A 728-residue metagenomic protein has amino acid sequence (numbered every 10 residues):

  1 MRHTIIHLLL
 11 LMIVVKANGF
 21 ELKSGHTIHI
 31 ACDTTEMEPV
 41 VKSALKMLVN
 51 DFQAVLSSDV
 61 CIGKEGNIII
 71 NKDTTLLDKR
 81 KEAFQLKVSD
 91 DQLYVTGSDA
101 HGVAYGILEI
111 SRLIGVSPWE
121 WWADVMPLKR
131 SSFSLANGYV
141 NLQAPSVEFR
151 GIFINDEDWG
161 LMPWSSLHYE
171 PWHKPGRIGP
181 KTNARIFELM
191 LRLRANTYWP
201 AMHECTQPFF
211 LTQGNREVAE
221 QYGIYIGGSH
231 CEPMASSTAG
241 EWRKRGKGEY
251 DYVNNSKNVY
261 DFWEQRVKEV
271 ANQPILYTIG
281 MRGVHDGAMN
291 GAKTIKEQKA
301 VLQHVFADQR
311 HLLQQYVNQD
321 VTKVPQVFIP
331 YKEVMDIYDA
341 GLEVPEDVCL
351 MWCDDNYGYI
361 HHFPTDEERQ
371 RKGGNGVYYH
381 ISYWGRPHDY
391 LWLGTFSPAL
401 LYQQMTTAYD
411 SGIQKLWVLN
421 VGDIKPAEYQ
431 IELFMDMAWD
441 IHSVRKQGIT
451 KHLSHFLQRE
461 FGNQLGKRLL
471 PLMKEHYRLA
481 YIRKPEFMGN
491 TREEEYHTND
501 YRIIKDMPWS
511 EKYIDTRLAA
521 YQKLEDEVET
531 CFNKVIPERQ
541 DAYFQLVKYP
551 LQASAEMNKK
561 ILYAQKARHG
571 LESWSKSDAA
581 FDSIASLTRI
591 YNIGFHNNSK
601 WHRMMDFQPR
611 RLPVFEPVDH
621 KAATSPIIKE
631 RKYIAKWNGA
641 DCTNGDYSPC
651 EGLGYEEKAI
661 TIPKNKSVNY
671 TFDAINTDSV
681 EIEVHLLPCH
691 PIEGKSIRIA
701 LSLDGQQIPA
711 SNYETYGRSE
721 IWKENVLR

Functional and structural regions predicted by a protein language model:
M1-E21: Bacterial Sec-dependent N-terminal signal peptides
N18-A144: Contiguous, structured surface segment used for ligand recognition
Y94-G97, D158-P180, N196-T206, E241-V259 (+4 more regions): The substrate-binding groove and active-site-proximal loops of carbohydrate-active enzymes, especially glycoside
W119-G176, K181-A201, G373-G376: An acidic-aromatic substrate-binding cleft motif
F133-S134, F210, V218-Q221, R245-K372 (+3 more regions): Gly/Pro-rich turn-and-neighbor structural signature
L191, N196-W199, T206, G214 (+2 more regions): Structured mid-domain segments that build the active-site/substrate or prosthetic-cofactor binding neighborhood
M507-G645: Histidine-centered catalytic/metal-binding microenvironments
Q608-R728: Extracytoplasmic
